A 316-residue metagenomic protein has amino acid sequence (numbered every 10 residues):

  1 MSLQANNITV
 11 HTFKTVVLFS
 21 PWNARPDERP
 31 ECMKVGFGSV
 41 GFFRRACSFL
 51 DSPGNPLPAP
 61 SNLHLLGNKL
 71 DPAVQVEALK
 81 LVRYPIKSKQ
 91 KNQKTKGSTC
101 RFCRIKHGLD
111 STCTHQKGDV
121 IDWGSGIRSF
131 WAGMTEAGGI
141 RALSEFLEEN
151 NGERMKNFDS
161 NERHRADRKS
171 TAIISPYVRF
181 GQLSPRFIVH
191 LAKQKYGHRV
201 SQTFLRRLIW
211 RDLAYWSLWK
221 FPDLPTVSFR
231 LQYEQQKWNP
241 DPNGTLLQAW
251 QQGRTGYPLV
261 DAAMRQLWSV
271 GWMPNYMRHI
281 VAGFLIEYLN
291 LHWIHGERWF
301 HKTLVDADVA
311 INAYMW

Functional and structural regions predicted by a protein language model:
M1, W22-R25, L291-H295: A short acidic (Asp/Glu
M1-H11: Hydrophobic or amphipathic alpha-helical targeting/insertion segments
L3-A5, M33, S201, V309: A generic structural signal for short, non-catalytic loop/turn and secondary-structure boundary residues
Q4-A5, K106, E149, R179 (+2 more regions): Residues at alpha-helix termini
K14-S20: Short beta-alpha junction loops
D27-Q236: Glycine/tryptophan-enriched, flexible segments
H164-W316: Active-site-proximal binding-pocket segments
